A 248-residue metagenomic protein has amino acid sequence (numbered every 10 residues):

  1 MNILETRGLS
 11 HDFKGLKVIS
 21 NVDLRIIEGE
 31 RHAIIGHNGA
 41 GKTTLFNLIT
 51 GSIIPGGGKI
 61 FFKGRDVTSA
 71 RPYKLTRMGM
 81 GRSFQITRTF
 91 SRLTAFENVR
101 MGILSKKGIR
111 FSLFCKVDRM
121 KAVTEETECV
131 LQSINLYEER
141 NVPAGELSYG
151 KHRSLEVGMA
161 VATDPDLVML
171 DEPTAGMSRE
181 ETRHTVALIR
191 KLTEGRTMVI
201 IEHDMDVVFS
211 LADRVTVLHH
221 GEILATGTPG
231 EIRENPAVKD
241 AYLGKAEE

Functional and structural regions predicted by a protein language model:
M1-E248: Glycine-rich phosphate-binding loops of nucleotide-dependent enzymes
